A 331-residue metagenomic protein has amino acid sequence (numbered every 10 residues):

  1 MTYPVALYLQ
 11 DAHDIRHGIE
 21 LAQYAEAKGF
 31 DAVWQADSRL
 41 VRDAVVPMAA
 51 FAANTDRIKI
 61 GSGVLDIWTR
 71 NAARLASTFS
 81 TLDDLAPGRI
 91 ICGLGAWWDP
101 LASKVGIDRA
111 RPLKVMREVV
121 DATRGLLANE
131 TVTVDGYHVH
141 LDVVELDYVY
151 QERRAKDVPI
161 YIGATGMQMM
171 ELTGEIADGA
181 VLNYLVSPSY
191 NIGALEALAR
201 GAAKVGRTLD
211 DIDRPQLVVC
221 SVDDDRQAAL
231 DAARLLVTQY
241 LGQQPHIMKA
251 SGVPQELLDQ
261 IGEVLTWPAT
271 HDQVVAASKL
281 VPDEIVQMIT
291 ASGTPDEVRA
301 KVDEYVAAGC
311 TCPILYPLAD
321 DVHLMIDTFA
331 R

Functional and structural regions predicted by a protein language model:
M1-S62, V158: N-terminal beta1-alpha1-beta2 module of alpha/beta enzyme domains
Y3-L9, V33-Q35, I60-G63, I90-L94 (+4 more regions): Hydrophobic faces of well-ordered beta-strands that scaffold small-molecule active sites in alpha/beta enzyme cores
Y3-R16, L65-A72, R154-T165, C220-S221 (+1 more regions): Active-site mouth loops of central-metabolism enzymes
H13-A25, T78, A164-L172, A233 (+1 more regions): Short, acidic/polar
G29, F51, L82, T123 (+4 more regions): Conserved, mostly hydrophobic/aromatic
V41-A50, V186-A202, H323-M325: Active-site-adjacent beta->alpha loops and helix N-cap segments on the catalytic face of soluble alpha/beta enzymes
V45-L65, T69, E118-A122, L126 (+1 more regions): Alpha-helix-loop-beta-strand connector modules within alpha/beta enzyme cores
A110-Y150, N191-G193, A199-A307: An alpha-helical appendage that flanks or caps ligand/catalytic pockets
